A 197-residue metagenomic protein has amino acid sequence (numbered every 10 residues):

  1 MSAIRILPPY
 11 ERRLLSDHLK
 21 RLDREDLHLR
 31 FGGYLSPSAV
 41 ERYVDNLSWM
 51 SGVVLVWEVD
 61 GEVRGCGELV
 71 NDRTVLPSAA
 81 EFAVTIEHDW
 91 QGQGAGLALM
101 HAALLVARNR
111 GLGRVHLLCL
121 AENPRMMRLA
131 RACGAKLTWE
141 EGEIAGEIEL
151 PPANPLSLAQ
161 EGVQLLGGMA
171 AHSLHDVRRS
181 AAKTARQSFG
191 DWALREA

Functional and structural regions predicted by a protein language model:
S2-L15: A short beta-loop-alpha structural element at the N-terminal edge of CoA-dependent acyl/N-acetyltransferase catalytic
D17-G33: Helix-loop element at the rim of GNAT/NAT acetyltransferase active sites that forms part of the acceptor-substrate
L29-S78, E87: Acetyl-CoA-dependent GNAT
A83-G92, L120: A short, internal acetyl-CoA/4′-phosphopantetheine-binding micro-motif in the GNAT/acyltransferase core
G92-A107, R114, P124-A132: Conserved acetyl-CoA-binding loop-helix of GNAT-fold acetyltransferases
L118, G134-P151: Conserved catalytic-core motifs of GNAT/GCN5-like acyltransferases
P151-S157: Short, charged/polar, Gly/Pro-enriched secondary-structure boundary elements
A159-A197: Short, cationic low-complexity segments
